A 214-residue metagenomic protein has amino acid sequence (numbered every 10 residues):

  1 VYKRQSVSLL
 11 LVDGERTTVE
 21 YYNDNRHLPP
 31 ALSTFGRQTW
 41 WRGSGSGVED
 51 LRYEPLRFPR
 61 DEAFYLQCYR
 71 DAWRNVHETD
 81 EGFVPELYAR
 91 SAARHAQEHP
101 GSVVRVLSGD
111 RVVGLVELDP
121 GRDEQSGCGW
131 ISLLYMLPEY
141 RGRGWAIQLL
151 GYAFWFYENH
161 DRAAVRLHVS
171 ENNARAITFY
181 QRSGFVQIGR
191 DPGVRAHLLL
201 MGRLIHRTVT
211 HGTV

Functional and structural regions predicted by a protein language model:
V1-Y2: Short, small-residue-biased leader/transition segments that mark boundaries at the very start of proteins
S6-T18, N25: Binuclear metal-dependent phosphoesterase catalytic core
R16-V19, L32, R37-R60, I205-V214: Conserved N-terminal entry element of GNAT/NAT acetyltransferase domains
Y21-A31: Short, solvent-exposed aromatic-acidic interface loops
P59-E139, L150-Y152, F156, G193: Acetyl-CoA-dependent GNAT
C68, A163-R166, S170-I177, Q181-V214: C-terminal "cap" of GNAT-fold acetyltransferases
L133, L137-G151, H160, S170-T178 (+1 more regions): Conserved glycine-rich acetyl-CoA-binding loop
